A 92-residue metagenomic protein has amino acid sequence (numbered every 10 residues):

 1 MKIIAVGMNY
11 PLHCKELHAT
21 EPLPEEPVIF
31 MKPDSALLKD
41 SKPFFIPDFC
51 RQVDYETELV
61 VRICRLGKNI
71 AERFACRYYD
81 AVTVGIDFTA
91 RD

Functional and structural regions predicted by a protein language model:
M1-D92: Catalytic-core "active-site belt" of small-molecule-metabolizing enzymes, emphasizing His/Asp/Glu-rich regions
